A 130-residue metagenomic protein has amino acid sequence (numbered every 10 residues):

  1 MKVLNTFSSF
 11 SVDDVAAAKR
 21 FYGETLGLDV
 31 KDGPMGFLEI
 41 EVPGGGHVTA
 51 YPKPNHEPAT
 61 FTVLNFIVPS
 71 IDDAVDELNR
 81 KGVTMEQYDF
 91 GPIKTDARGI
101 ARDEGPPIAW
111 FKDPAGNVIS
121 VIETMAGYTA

Functional and structural regions predicted by a protein language model:
M1-A17, H47, F61-L64, I122-A130: N-terminal beta-strand motif that seeds the catalytic metal site of vicinal oxygen chelate
F7, M35, P106: Short coil/loop residues immediately preceding or within conserved phosphate-binding loops of NTP-utilizing enzyme
D14-V15, V68-D72: Helix N-cap motif at beta-to-alpha junctions
A16-D29: Amphipathic alpha-helical segments
A17, M35-L38: Short glycine/proline-centered loop/turn elements that form peptide/ligand docking sites
F21, I71-E77: Short amphipathic alpha-helices within nucleic acid-binding modules
G27-D32, M85-Q87: Short secondary-structure junctions
F66, V75-A130: Vicinal oxygen chelate
